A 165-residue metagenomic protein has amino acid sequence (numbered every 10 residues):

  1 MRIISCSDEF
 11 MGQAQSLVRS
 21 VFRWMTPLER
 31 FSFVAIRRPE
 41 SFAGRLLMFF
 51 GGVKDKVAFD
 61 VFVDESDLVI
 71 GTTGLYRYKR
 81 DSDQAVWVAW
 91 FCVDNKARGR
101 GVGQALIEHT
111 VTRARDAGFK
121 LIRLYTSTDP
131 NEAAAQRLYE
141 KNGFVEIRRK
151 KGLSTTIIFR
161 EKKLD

Functional and structural regions predicted by a protein language model:
I3-Q84, V88-A89, D94, I107 (+2 more regions): Acetyl-CoA-dependent GNAT
G12, R100, E132-A133: Loop/helix-junction capping segments adjacent to catalytic residues or to phosphate/diphosphate-binding pockets
F91-R98, S127-D129: A short, internal acetyl-CoA/4′-phosphopantetheine-binding micro-motif in the GNAT/acyltransferase core
V93, G99-T112, R137-K141: Conserved acetyl-CoA-binding loop-helix of GNAT-fold acetyltransferases
R123-A135, G152-I157: Conserved beta-strand-loop-alpha-helix junction that forms the acyl-donor binding cleft
K141-N142, I147-D165: Terminal substrate-recognition subdomain of acyl/acetyltransferases
